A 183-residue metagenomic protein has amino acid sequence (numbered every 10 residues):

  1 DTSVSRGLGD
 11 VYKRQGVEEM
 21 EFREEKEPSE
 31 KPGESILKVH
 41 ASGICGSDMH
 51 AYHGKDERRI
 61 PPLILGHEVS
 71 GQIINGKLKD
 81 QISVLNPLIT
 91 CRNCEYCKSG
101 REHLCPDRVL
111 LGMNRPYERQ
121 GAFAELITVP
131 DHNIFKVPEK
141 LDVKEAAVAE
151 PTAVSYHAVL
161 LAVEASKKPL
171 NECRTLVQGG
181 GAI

Functional and structural regions predicted by a protein language model:
D1-Y12: Single conserved hydrophobic/aromatic residue that forms the stacking wall/gate of nucleotide- or nucleobase-binding
K13-S29, G46-Q72, V84-N86, C105-Q120: N-terminal glycine-rich cofactor-binding segment
P28-S42, K55-K98, P138-K140: Glycine-rich beta-strand-centered segment in the early N-terminal region that forms part of a ligand/cofactor-binding
G43-I44, H50, E68, I89 (+2 more regions): Alpha-helix/helix-capping structural signal
S83, T175-L176: Conserved hydrophobic beta-strands of the Rossmann-like cofactor-binding core in SDR/related NAD(P)H-dependent
C91-T175: NAD(P)H dinucleotide-binding glycine-rich loop of Rossmann-like/cofactor-binding domains, especially the beta1-alpha1
V154, A182-I183: Hydrophobic/small residue at the entry helix of a nucleotide-binding pocket
